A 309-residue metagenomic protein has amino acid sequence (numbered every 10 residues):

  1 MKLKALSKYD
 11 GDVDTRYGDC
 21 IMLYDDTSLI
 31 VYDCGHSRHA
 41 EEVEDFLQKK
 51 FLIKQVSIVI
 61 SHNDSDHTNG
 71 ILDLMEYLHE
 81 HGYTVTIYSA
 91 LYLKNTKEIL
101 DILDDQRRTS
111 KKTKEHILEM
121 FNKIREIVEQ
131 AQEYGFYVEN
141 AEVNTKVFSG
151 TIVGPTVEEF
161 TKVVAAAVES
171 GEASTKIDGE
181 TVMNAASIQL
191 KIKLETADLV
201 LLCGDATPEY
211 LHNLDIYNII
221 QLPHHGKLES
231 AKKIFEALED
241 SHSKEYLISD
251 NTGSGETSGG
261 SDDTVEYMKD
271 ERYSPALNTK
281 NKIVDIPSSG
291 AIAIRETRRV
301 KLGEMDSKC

Functional and structural regions predicted by a protein language model:
M1-K54, E133-I219, K227, I292-C309: Core dinuclear metal-dependent hydrolase active-site scaffold
Y17, S37-R38, N63-N69, K94-K97 (+4 more regions): Active-site environment of divalent metal-dependent phosphoester hydrolases
D33, A90, C203, P223 (+1 more regions): A cross-family glycoside hydrolase active-site/sugar-binding cleft signature
R38-S89, D215-K227, E239-Y246: Active-site metal-binding motif and surrounding structural segment of the metallo-beta-lactamase
H39, V43, G70, L74 (+4 more regions): Stable alpha-helical elements in mature extracytoplasmic
M75, I177-D178, K232-I234: Short secondary-structure capping micro-motifs at structural edges
H81-T151, N213, H242-C309: Binuclear metal-ion centers of metallo-dependent hydrolases, dominated by the metallo-beta-lactamase
